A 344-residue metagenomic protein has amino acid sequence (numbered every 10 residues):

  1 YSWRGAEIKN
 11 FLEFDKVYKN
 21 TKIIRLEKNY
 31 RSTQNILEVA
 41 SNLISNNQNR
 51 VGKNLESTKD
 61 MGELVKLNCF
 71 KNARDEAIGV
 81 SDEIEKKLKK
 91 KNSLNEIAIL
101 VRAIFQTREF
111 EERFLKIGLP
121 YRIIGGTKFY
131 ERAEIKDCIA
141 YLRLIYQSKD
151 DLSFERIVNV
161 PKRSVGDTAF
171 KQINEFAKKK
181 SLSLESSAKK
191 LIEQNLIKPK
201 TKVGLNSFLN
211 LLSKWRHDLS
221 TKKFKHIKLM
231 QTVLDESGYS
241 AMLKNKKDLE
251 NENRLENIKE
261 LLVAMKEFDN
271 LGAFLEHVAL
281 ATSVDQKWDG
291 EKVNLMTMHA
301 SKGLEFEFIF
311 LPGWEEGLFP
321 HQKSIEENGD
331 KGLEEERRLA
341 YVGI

Functional and structural regions predicted by a protein language model:
Y1-E13, K28-S32, V233: Conserved helicase NTPase motor core
Y1-R4, I24, N68, D330-K331: Flexible beta-alpha connector loops of hexameric P-loop NTPases
Y1-R4, R31-S32, I123-Y146, V158: Short alpha-helix plus adjacent loop in nuclease-associated cores
A6, K28, N72, R102 (+4 more regions): Structured loop/turn residues at secondary-structure junctions
N10-E13, E76-E83, D137, E260 (+1 more regions): Well-ordered alpha-helical segments embedded in enzymatic catalytic cores
F11, L37-E38, N42, V51-N54 (+1 more regions): Metal-dependent catalytic core segments for phosphate chemistry
K19-K22, E27-P120, R143-Q147, D218-K223: Helicase P-loop NTPase motor core
S93, T107-L119, R132, I139-I344: Conserved helicase C-terminal RecA-like lobe
